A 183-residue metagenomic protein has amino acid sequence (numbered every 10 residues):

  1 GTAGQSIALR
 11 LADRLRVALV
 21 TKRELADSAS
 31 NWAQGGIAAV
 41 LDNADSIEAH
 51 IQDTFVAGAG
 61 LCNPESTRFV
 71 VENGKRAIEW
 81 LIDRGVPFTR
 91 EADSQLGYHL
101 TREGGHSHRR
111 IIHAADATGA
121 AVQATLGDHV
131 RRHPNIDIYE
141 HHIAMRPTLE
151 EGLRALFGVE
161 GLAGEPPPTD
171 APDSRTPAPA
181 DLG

Functional and structural regions predicted by a protein language model:
G1-L19: N-terminal Rossmann-like FAD-binding beta1-loop-alpha1 element of flavoenzymes
T21-P168, D173, P177-P179: Conserved N-terminal/central alpha/beta ligand/cofactor-binding core
